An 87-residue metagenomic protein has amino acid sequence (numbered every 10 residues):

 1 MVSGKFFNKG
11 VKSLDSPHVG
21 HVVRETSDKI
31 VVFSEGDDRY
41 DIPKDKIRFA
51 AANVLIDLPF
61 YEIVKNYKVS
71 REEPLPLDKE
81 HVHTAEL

Functional and structural regions predicted by a protein language model:
M1-L87: Peripheral interaction segments used for macromolecular assembly
